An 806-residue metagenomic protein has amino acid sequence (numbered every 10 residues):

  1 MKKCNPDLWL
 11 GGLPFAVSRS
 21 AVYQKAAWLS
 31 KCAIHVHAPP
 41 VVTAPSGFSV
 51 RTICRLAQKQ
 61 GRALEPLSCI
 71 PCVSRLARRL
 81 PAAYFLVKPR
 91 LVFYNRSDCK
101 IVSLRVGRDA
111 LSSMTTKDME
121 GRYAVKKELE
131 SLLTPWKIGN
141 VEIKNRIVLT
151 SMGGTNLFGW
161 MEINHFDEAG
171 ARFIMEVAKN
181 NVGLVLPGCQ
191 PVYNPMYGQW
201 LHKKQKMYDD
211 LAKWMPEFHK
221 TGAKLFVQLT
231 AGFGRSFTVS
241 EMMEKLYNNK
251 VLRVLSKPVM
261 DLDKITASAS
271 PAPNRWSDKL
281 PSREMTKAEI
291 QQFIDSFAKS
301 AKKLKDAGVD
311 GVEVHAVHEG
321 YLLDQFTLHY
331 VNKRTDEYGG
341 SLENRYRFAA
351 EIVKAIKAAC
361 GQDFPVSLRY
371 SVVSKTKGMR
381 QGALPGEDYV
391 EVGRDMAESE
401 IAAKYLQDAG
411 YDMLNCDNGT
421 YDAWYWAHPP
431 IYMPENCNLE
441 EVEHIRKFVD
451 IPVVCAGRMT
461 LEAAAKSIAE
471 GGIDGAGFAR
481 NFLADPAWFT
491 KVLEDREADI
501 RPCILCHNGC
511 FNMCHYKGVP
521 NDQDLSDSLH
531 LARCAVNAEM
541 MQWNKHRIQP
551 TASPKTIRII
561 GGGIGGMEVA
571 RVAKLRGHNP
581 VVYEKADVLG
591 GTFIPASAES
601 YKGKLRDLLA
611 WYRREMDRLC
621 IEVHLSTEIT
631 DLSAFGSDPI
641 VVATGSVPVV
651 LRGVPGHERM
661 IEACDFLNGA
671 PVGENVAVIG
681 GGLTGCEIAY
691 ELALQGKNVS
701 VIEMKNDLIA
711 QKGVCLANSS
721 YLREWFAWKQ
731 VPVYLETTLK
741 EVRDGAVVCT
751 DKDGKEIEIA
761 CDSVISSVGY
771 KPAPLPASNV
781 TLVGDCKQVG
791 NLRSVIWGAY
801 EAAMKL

Functional and structural regions predicted by a protein language model:
K2-K3, K25, K59, I101: Polybasic, lysine-rich low-complexity intrinsically disordered segments
C4, C32, C54, C69-C72 (+1 more regions): Cysteine-centered motifs
A16, A21, A33-A38, V50 (+2 more regions): Short hydrophobic alpha-helical segments enriched in small aliphatic residues
H37, I70, Y84, K88 (+3 more regions): Short, positively charged and aromatic/hydrophobic N-terminal segments
D109-I560, I564, E568, V572-L575 (+2 more regions): Flavin-dependent oxidoreductase catalytic cores
T551-Y583, H624-L632, G636, A643-G653 (+4 more regions): Rossmann-like dinucleotide/flavin-binding elements
N579-L619, E691-T738: Rossmann-like dinucleotide-binding cores of NAD(P)H-dependent redox enzymes
